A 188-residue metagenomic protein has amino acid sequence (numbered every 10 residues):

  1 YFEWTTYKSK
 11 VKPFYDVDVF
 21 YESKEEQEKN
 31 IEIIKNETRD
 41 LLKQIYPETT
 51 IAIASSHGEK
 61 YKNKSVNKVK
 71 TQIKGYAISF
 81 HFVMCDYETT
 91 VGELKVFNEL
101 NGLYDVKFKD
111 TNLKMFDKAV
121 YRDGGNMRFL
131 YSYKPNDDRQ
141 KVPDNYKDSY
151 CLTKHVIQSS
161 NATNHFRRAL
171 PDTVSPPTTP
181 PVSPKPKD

Functional and structural regions predicted by a protein language model:
Y1-K114, M127, Y133, T178-D188: Signature for HUH/AEP ssDNA processing cores
I51-I53, K118, N161: Residue-level detector of intrinsically disordered, flexible termini and proteolytic processing junctions
V96, K141-P143, L170: General "foldedness" signal
L113-C151: C-terminal polymerase-core module
S149-D188: Long, charge-rich alpha-helical interaction segments
